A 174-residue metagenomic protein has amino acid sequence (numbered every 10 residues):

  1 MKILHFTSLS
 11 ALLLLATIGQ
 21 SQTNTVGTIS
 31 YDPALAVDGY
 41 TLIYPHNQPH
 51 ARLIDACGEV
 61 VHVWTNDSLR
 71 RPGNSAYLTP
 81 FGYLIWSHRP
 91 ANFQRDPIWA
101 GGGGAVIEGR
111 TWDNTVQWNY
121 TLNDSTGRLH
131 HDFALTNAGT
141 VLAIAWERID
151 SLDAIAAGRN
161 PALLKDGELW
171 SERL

Functional and structural regions predicted by a protein language model:
M1-F6: Positively charged n-region of N-terminal signal peptides that target proteins for export
T7-T17: Bacterial N-terminal signal peptides
Q20-L174: Histidine-/acidic-rich catalytic cores in large beta-rich domains
